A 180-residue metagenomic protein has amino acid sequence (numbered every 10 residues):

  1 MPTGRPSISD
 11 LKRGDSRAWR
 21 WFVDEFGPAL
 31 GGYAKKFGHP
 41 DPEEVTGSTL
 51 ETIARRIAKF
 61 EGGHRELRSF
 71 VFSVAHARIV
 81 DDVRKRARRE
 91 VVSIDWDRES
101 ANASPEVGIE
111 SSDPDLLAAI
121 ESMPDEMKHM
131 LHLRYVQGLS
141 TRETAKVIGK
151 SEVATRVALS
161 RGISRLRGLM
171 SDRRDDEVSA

Functional and structural regions predicted by a protein language model:
M1-R5, D81, R89-A118, S140: Internal acidic/polar
P2, S9-G32, K128: A short, charge-rich alpha-helical start-of-domain segment used by transcription regulators
F22-P40, R56, I120, L169-D172: Amphipathic, Lys/Arg- and hydrophobic-enriched alpha-helical face
K36, A58-G62, F72-I94, I109: Arg/Lys-rich amphipathic alpha helix in sigma70-family domain 2
H39-K59: Conserved RNAP core-binding helix
E44-E51, R65-A77: Structural recognition of an alpha-helix C-terminal capping motif at a helix-to-coil junction
V80, V136, R142, K146-D175 (+1 more regions): DNA-recognition helix of helix-turn-helix
M130-R134: A short pre-motif secondary-structure segment
